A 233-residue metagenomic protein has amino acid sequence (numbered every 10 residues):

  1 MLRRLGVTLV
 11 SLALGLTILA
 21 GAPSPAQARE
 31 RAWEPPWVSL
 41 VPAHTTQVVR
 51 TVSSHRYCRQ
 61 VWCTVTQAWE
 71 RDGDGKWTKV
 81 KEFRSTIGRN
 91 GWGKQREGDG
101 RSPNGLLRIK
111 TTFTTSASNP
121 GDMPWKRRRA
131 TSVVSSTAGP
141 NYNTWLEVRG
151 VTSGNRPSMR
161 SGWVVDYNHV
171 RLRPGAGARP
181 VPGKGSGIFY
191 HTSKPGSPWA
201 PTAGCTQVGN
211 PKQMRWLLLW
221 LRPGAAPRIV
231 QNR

Functional and structural regions predicted by a protein language model:
M1-A28: Secretory targeting and sorting signals
R29-A200, Q213-R233: Cell wall/extracellular polymer interaction/catalysis modules
T202-C205: Short active-site oxyanion
G209-N210: Helix N-cap/beta->alpha junction signal
